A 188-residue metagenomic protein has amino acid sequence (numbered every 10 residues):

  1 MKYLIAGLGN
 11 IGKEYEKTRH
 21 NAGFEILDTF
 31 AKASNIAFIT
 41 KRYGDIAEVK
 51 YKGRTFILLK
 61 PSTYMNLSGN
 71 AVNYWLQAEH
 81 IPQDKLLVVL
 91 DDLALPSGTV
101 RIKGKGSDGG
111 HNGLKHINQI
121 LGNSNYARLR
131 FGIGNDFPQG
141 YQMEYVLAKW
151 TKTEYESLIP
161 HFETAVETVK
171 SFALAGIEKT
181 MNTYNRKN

Functional and structural regions predicted by a protein language model:
M1-G104, K115-L129, D136-Y141, A148 (+1 more regions): Nucleotide and nucleotide-moiety/phosphate-recognizing core
G110-G113: Hydrophobic alpha-helical segments within soluble ligand-binding/sensing domains
